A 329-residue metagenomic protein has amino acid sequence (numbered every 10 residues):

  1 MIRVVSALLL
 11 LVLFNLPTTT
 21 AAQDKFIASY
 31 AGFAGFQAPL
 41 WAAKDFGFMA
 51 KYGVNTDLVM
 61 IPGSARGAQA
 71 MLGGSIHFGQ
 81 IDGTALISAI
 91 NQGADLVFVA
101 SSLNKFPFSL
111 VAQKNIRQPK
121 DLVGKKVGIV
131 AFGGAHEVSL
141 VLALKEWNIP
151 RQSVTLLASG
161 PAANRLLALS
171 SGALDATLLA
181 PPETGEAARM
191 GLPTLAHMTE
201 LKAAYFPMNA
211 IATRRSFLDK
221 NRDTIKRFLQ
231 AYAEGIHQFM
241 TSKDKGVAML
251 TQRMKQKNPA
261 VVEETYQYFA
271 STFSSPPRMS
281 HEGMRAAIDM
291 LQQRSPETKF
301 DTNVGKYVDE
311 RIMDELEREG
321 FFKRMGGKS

Functional and structural regions predicted by a protein language model:
M1-I2: N-terminal secretory signal peptides that target proteins for export/translocation
V5-P17: Bacterial N-terminal signal peptides
T18-A22: Sec/Tat signal peptide C-region and signal peptidase I cleavage site
Q23-S171, D175-P181, T194-M198, A203-Y205: Short, glycine-/small- and polar/acidic-enriched structural segments that line small-molecule recognition paths
Y30, S102-A112, M190-L218, I225 (+4 more regions): Periplasmic-binding protein-like
T84-A85, A163-Q256: Pocket-lining segment of extracytoplasmic ligand-binding domains
D219-F300: Secondary-structure end/capping motifs
Q292-S329: Conserved C-terminal helix/tail region of periplasmic/extracytoplasmic solute-binding proteins
